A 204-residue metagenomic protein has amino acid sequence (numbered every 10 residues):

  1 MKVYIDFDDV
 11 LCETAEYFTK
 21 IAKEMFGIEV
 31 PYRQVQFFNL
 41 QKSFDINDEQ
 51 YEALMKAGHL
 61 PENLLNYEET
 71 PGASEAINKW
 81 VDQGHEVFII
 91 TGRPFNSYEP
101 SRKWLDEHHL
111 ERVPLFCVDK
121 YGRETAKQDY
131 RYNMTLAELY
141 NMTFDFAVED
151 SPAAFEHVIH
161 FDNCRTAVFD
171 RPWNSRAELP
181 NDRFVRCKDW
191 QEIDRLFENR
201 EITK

Functional and structural regions predicted by a protein language model:
M1-Y51: Active-site neighborhood of HAD-like aspartate-dependent phosphohydrolases
C12-A15, K20, V87, N96-P100 (+3 more regions): Short catalytic/ligand-binding loop motif for oxyanion handling, primarily in non-cytosolic enzymes, centered on
S43-L60, P114: Short, basic/glycine-rich phosphate-binding loops at helix/coil junctions that contact nucleotide phosphates
G58-I89, P94-R102: Short, acidic loop-to-helix structural element flanking the phosphoryl-transfer center in phosphate-processing enzymes
F95-V148, P152-I159: Substrate-recognition "cap/lid" segment bordering the active-site pocket of phosphatases
E107-V118, T143, L179-I202: Structural recognition of alpha->loop->beta junctions
F146-K188: Acidic, Mg2+-coordinating phosphoryl-transfer loop and its flanking beta/alpha structural elements, shared across
